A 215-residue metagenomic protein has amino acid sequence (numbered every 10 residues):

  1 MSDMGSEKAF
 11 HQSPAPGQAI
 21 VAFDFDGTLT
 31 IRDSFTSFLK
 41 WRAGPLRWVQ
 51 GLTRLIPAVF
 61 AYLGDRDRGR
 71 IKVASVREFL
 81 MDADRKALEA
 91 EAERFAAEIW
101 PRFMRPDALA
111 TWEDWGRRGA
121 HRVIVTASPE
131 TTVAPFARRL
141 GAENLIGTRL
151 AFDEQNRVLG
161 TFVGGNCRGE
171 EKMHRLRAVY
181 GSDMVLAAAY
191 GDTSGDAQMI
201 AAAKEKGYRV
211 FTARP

Functional and structural regions predicted by a protein language model:
S2-D67: Active-site neighborhood of HAD-like aspartate-dependent phosphohydrolases
S2-Q18, A90, A97-P215: C-terminal cap/substrate-recognition subdomain and adjoining C-terminal extension of metal-dependent phosphatase-like
A22-F23, V73, T193: Preference for short coil/turn "hinge" residues that link or interrupt alpha-helices
L29, D82, E170: Electropositive phosphate-/nucleotide-binding environments in soluble metabolic enzymes
R32-F35, L46-D114: A metal-dependent, Asp-based hydrolase signature
L39-R42, R66, A83, S194 (+1 more regions): Generic alpha-helical secondary structure signal
